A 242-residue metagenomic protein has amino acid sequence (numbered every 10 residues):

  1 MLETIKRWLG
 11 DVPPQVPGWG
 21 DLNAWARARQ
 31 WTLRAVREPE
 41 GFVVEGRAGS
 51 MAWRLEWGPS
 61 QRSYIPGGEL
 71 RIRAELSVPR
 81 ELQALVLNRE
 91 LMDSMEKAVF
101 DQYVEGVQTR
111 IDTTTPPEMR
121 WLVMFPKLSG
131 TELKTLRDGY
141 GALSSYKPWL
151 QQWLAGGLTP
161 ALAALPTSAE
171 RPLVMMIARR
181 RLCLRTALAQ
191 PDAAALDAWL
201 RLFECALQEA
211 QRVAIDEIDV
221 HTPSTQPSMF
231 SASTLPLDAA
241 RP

Functional and structural regions predicted by a protein language model:
M1-P17: Hydrophobic, proline/glycine-rich low-complexity stretches
E3-I5, N23, R29, R34-A35 (+2 more regions): Charged, low-complexity intrinsically disordered regions
V16-A26: Short, aromatic/basic amphipathic alpha-helical patches
E56-G58: Short alpha-helical segments and helix-capping/turn motifs at coil-helix boundaries
